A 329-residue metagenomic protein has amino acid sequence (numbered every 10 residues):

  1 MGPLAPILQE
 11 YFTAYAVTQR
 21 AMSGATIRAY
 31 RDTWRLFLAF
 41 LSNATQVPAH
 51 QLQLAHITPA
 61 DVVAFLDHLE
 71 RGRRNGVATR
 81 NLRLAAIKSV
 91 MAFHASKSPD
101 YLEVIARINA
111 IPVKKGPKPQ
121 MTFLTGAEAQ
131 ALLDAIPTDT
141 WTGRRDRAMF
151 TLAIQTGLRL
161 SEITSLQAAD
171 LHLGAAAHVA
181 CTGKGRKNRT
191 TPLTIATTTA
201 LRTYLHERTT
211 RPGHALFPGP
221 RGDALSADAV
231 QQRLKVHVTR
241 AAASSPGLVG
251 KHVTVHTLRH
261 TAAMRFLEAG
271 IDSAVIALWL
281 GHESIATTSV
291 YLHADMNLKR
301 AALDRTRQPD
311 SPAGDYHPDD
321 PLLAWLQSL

Functional and structural regions predicted by a protein language model:
M1-L329: Conserved catalytic core of the tyrosine transesterase superfamily
